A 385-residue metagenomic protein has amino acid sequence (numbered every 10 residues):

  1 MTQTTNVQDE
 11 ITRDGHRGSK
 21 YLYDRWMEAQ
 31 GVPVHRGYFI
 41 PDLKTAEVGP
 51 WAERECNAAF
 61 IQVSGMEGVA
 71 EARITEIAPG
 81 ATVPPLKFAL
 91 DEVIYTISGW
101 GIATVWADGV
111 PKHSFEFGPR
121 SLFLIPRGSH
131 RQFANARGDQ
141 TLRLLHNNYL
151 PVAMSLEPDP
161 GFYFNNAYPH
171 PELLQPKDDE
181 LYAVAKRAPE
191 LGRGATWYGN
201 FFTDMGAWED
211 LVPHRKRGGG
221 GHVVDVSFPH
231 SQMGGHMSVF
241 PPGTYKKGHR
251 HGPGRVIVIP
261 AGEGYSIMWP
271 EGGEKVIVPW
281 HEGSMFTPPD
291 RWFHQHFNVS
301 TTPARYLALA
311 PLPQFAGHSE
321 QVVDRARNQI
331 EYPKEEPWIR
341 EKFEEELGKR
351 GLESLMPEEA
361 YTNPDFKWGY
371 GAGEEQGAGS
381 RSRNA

Functional and structural regions predicted by a protein language model:
M1-G68, P160-H236, W338-A385: A short, N-terminal "cap"/entry segment at the start of jelly-roll beta-barrel domains of the cupin/DSBH fold
E53-F60, E71-F88, G219, H236-H251: Conserved short histidine dyad/triad with adjacent acidic residue
Q62-E67, T82-E92, L122-F123, S129-H130 (+5 more regions): Short, low-complexity cationic-aromatic patches
A72-E76, W106, A134-A136, G235-V239 (+6 more regions): A structural feature that tracks compact, well-ordered secondary-structure segments with a strong bias toward
A78-P79, I97, F115-R137, N147-Y149 (+2 more regions): Conserved metal-binding segment of the jelly-roll/cupin
T82, L86-P119, S129, R250 (+2 more regions): A short beta-strand-loop-beta hairpin characteristic of the jelly-roll/cupin
V93-Y95, L124, D139-P158, V256-V258 (+3 more regions): A short hydrophobic beta-strand segment most commonly corresponding to one strand of the jelly-roll/cupin
V212-E274, E282: Structured core of small recognition/catalytic domains
